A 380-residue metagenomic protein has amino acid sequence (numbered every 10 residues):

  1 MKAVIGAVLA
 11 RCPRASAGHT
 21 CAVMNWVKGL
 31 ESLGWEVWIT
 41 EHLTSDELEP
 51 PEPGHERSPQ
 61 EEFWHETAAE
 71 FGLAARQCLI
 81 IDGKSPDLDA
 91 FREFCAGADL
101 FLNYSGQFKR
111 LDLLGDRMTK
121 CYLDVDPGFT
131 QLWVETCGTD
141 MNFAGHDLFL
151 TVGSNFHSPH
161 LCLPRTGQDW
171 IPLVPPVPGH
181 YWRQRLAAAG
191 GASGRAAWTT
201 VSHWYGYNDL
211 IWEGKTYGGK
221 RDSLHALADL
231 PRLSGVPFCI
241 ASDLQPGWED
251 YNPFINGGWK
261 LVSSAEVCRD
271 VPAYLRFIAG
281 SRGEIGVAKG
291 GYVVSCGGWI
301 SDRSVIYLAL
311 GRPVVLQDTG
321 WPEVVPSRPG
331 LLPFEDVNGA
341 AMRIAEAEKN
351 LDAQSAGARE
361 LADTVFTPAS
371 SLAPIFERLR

Functional and structural regions predicted by a protein language model:
M1-A3: Extreme N-terminal starter segment of soluble prokaryotic enzymes
I5-L33, W38-H160, C268-A273, F277 (+1 more regions): Extended catalytic core of nucleotide-activated donor transferases of GT-like folds
A7-L9, P13-N25, E31-D46, P51 (+4 more regions): Catalytic binding pocket for nucleotide-activated donors in carbohydrate/polymer assembly enzymes
V27-E36, A69-R76, A144-L148, D169-P172 (+3 more regions): Structural alpha-beta junctions
S105-R110, G153-F156, D243-E249, Q317-P322: Short, polar loop motifs at secondary-structure junctions
R110-D116, F143, P159-P164, D250-N256 (+1 more regions): Short loop/helix-cap segments at secondary-structure boundaries that form the rim of catalytic
D112-P127, R165-R185, L310-R312: P-loop/Walker A phosphate-binding loop and immediately adjacent motor/lid segment at beta-alpha junctions
H160, P164-G283, G291: Conserved catalytic-core segment of nucleotide-activated headgroup transferases in glycan assembly
